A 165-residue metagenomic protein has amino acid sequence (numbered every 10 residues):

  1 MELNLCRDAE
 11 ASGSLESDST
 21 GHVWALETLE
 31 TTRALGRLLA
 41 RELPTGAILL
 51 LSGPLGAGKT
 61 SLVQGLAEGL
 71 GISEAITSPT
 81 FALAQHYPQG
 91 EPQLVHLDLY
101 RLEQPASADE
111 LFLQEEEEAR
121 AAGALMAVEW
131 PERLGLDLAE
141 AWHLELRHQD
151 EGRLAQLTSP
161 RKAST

Functional and structural regions predicted by a protein language model:
M1-D8, G13, H22, E68 (+2 more regions): Short phosphate-coordinating micro-motif centered on Lys-Gly-acidic
L3-C6, G13-L38: N-terminal pre-Walker A segment at the start of P-loop NTPase domains
R41-T45: Phosphate-binding P-loop
L49-L51: Hydrophobic anchor at the beta1->P-loop junction of P-loop NTPases
P54: P-loop (Walker A) phosphate-binding loop of NTP-binding proteins
K59: Conserved lysine of the Walker
I72-Y87: Short beta-strand-centered segment that lines the nucleotide-binding/catalytic pocket of NTP-utilizing
